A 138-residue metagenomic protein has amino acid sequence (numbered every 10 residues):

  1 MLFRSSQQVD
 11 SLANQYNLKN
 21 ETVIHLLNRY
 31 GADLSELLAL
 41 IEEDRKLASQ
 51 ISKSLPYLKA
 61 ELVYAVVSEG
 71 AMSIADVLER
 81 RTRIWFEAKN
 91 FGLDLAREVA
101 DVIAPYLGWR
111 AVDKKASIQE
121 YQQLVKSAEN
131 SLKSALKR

Functional and structural regions predicted by a protein language model:
M1-R138: C-terminal accessory subdomains/tails of enzymes that are appended
